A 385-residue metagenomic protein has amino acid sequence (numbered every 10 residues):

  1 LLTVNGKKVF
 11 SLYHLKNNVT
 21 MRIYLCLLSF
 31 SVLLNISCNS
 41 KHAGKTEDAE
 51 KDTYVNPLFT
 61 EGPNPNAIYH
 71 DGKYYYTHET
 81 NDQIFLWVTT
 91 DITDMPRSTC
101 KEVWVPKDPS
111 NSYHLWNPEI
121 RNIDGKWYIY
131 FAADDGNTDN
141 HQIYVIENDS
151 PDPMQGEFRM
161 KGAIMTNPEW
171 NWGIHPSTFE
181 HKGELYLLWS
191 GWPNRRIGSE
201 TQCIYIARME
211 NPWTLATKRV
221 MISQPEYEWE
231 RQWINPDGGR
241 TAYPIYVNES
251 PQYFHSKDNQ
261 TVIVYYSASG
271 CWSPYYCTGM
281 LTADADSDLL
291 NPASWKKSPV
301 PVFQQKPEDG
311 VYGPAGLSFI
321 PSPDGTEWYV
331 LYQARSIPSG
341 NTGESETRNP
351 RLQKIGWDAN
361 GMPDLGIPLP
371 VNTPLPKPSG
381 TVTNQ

Functional and structural regions predicted by a protein language model:
L1-E47: Bacterial Sec-dependent N-terminal signal peptides
C38-Q385: Carbohydrate-active catalytic/glycan-binding domains of CAZyme proteins, especially the secreted or lumenal ectodomains
